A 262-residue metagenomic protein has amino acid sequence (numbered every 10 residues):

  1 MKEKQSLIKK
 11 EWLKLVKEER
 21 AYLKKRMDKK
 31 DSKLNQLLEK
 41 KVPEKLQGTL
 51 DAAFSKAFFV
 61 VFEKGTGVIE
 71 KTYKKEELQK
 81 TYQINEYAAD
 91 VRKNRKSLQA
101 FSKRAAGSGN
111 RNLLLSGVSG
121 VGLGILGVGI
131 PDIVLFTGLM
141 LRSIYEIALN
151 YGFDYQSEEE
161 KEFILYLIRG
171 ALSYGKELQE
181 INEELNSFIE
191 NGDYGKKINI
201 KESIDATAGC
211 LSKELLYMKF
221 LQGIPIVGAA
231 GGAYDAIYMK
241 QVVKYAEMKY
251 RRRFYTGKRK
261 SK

Functional and structural regions predicted by a protein language model:
M1-V118, Y145-K262: Terminal, membrane-proximal amphipathic helices and intrinsically disordered targeting/regulatory segments
S119-P131, I226: Transmembrane alpha-helix interface/packing and boundary motifs in multi-pass membrane proteins, characterized by
I130-V134, D154: Short, surface-exposed loop/turn motifs that are enriched in glycine and acidic residues and include a nearby proline
V134, G138-L141: Conserved mixed alpha/beta catalytic, RNA-binding, or beta-rich assembly cores of soluble enzyme, regulatory
